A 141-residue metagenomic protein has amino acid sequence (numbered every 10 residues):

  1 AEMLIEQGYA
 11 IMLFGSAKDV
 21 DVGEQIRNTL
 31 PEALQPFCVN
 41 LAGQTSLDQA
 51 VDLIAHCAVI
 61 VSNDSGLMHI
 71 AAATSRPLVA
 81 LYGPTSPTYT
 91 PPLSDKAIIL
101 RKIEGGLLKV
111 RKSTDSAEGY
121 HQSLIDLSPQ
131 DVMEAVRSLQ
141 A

Functional and structural regions predicted by a protein language model:
A1-G83: Donor-binding and catalytic core of enzymes assembling or modifying cell-surface/extracellular glycoconjugates
A33-C38, S86, L100-G105: Short, structured secondary-structure boundary patches
Q35, A72, P91-L93, D126: Non-catalytic, surface-exposed connector residues within folded enzymatic/regulatory domains
F37, G43, S86-Y89, K96 (+1 more regions): Glycine-rich, flexible loop/turn motifs
T74-K102: Gly/Pro- and small hydrophobic-enriched strand-loop and loop-to-helix capping segments that sit at the rims
S94-A141: Leloir-type glycosyltransferase catalytic cores
